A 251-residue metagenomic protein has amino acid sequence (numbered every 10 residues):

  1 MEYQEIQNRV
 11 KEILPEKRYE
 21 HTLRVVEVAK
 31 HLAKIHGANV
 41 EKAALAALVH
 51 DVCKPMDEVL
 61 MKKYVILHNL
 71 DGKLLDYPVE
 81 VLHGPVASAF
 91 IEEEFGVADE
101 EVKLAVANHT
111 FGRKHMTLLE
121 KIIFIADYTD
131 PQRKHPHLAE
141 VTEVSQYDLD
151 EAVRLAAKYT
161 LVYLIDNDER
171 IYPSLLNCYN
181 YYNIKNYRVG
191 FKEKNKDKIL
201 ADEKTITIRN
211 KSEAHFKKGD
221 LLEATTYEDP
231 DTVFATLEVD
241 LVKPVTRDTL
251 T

Functional and structural regions predicted by a protein language model:
M1-L14, N186-R188: Extreme N-terminal tail/first-helix region
N8-E12, L32-L155: Divalent metal-dependent catalytic cores for phosphoryl transfer on phosphate-bearing substrates
H21: N-terminal glycine-rich anion-binding loops that anchor highly charged ligand groups
Y159-N186: Charged phosphate-binding loop/patch that engages nucleotide di/tri-phosphates or the phosphate backbone of nucleic
N186-T251: Structured alpha/beta reader/binder surfaces that contact nucleic acids or chromatin modification marks
